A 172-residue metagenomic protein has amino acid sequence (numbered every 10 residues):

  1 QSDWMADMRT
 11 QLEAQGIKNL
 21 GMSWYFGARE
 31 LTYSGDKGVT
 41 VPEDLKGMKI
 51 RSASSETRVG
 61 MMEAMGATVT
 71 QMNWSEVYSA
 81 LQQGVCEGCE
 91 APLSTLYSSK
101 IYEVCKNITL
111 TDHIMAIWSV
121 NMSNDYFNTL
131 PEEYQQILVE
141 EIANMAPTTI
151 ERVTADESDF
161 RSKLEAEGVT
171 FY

Functional and structural regions predicted by a protein language model:
Q1, A6, T10-Y172: N-terminal secretory/targeting leader peptides
